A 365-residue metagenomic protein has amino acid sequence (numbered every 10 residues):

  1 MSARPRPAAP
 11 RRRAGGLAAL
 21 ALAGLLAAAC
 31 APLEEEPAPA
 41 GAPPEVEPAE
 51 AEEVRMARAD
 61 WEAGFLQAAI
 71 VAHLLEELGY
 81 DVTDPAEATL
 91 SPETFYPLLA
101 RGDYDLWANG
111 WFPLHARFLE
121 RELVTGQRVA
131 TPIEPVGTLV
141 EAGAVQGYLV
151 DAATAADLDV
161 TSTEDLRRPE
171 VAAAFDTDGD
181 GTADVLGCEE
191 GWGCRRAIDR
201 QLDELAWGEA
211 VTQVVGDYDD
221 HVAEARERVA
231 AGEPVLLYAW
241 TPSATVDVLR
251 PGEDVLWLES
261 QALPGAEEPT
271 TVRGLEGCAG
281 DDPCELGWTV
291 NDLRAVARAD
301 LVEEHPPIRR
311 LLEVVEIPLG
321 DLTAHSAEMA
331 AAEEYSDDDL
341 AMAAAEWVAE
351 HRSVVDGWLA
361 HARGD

Functional and structural regions predicted by a protein language model:
L25-A29: C-terminal motif of bacterial Sec signal peptides marking the signal peptidase cleavage site
C30-P39: Bacterial lipoprotein signal-peptidase II cleavage site
A49-A63, Y80-E87, T182-L186, L312: Short, well-ordered beta-strand elements
E52, A63, R195-G232, V248 (+2 more regions): An extracytoplasmic/periplasmic, membrane-proximal ligand-sensing/linker region
W61-E62, Y80-A100, Q213-E224: Short helix-initiation/N-cap motifs at beta->coil->alpha
T94, P113, V124-P132, E204-A206 (+1 more regions): Flexible, solvent-exposed loop/hinge segments that line or gate ligand/substrate-binding clefts
Q127-L186: A conserved helix-loop-strand patch within extracytoplasmic ligand-binding domains of the periplasmic binding
V145-A156, D292-E304, E328: A bilobed periplasmic-binding-protein/Venus flytrap-type ligand-binding module shared by bacterial periplasmic
